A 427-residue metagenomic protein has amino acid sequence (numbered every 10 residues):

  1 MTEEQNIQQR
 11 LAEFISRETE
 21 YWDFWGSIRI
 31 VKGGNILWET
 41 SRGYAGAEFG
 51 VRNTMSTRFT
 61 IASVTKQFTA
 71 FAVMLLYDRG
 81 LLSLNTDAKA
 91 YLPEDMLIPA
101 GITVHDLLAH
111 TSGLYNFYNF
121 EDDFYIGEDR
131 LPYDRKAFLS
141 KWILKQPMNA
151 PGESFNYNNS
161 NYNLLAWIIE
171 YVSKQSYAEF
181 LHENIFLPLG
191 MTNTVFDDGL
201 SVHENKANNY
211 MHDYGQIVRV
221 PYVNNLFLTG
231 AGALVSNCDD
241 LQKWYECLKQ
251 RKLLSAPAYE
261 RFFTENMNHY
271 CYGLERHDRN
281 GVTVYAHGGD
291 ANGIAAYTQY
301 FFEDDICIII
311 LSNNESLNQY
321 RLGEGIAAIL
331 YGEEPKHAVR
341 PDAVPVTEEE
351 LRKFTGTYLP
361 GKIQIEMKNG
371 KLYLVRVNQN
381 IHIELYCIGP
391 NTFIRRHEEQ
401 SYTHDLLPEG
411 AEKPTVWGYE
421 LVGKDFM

Functional and structural regions predicted by a protein language model:
M1-S41, S173-Q175, H182, L187 (+1 more regions): Catalytic loop of the DD-peptidase/beta-lactamase superfamily, centered on the K-T-G motif and neighboring
Q5, S16, F24, K32-N35 (+4 more regions): Active-site-proximal loop and beta-strand segments within enzyme catalytic domains
L37-W38, D95-T103, G113-F120, P188-D198 (+1 more regions): Secretory-pathway/luminal and periplasmic proteins that interact with or process carbohydrate-rich
S41, R58, N119-N205, V220 (+2 more regions): Catalytic-site signature segments of enzymes, centered on catalytic residues
A72-L76, L165-I169, L241-Y245, I308: Buried hydrophobic packing segments
A88-K89, H105-L108, L139, L181 (+3 more regions): Generic structural signal for individual residues within well-ordered alpha-helical segments across diverse proteins
L114, Y162, N314-S316: Solvent-exposed loop/turn segments at secondary-structure junctions within structured extracellular/periplasmic domains
P188, Y210-Y214, L254: A conserved catalytic-loop motif detector
